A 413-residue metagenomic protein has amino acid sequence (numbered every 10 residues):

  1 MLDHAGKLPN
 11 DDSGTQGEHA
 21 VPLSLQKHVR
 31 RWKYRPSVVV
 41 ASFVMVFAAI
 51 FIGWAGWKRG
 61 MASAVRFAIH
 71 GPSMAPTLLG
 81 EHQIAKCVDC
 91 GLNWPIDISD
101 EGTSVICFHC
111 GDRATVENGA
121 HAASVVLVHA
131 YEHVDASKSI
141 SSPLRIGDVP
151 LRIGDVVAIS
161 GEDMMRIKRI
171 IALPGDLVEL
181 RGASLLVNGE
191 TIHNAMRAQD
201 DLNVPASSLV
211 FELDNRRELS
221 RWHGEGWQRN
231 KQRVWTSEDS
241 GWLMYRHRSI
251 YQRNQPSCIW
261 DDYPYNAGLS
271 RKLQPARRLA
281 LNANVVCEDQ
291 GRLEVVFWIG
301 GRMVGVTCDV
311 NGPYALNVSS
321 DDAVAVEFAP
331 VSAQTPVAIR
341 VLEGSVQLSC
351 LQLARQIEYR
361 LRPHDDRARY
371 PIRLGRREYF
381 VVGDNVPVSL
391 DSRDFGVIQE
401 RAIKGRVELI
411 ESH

Functional and structural regions predicted by a protein language model:
L2-H413: Extended hydrophobic leader/signal-anchor segments used for secretion and membrane insertion
